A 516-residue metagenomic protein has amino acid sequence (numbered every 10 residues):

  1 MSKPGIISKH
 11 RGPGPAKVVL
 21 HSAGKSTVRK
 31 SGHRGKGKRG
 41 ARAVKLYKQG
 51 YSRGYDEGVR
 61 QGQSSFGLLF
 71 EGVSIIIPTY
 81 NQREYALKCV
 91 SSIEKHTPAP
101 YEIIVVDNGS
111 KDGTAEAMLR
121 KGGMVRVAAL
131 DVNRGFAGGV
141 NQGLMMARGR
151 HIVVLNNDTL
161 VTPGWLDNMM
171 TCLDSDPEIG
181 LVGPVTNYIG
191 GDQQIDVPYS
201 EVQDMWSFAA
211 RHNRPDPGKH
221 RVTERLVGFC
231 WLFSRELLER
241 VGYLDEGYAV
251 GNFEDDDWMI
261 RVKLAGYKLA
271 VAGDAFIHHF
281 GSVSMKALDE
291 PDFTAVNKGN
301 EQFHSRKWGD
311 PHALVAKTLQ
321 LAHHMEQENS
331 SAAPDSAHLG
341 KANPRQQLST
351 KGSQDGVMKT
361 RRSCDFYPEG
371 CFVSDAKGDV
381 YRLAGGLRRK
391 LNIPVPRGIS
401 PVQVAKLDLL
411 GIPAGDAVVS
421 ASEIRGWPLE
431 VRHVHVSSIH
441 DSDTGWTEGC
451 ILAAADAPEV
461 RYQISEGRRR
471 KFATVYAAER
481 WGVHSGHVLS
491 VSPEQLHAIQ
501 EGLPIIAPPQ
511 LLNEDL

Functional and structural regions predicted by a protein language model:
S2-S92: N-proximal low-complexity "stem/linker" segments adjacent to membrane-targeting elements
S91-P100: Short, acidic, metal-binding catalytic loop of nucleotide-sugar glycosyltransferases
A99, D107-E116, V132: A conserved acidic beta->alpha catalytic loop
L130-A147: Glycine-rich, basic loop-to-helix element that forms the pyrophosphate-binding segment of sugar-nucleotide handling
I152: Short aromatic/hydrophobic "clamp" motif used to bind/position activated sugar donors
L160-P198: Conserved donor NDP-sugar-binding/catalytic core segment of glycosyltransferases
E201-E224, G228: Short, flexible, basic/aromatic active-site loop/helix in glycosyltransferases
T318, E326, S330-L516: Short, surface-exposed polybasic-aromatic patches that bind anionic ligands, especially phosphate groups
